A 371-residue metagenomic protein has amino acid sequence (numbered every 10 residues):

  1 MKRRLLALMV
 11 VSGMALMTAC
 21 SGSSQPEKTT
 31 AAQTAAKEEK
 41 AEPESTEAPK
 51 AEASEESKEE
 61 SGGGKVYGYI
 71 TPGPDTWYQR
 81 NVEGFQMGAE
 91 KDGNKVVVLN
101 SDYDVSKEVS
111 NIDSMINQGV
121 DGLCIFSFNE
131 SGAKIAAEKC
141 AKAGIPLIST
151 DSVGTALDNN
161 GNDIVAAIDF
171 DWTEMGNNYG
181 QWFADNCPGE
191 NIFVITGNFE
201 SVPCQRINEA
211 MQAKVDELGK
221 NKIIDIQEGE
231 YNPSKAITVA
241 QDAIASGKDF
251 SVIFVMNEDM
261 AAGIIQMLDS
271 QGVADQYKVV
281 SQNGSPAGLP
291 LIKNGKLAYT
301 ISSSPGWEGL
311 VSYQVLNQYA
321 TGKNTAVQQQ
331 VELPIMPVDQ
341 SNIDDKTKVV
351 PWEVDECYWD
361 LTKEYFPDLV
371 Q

Functional and structural regions predicted by a protein language model:
A19-Q33, A41, T46: Bacterial lipoprotein signal-peptidase II cleavage site
G63, I195, F199, P203 (+2 more regions): Hinge/cleft segment of the Venus flytrap/periplasmic-binding protein
G64-D92, V96-S114, Q118-V120, S127-E130 (+2 more regions): Extracytoplasmic "Venus flytrap"
G68-Y69, V120-S127, P146-T150, F193-V194 (+3 more regions): Periplasmic-binding protein-like
E108, A166-I192, R206, A236-I237 (+2 more regions): Hydrophobic alpha-helical segments within soluble ligand-binding/sensing domains
I125-K142, M211, G229-L291: Hydrophobic alpha-helical
E130-S131, I135-E174, S285-K293, L297-A298: Flexible loop/hinge segments that line or gate small-molecule binding clefts
A274-Q276, V280-S341: Flexible loop/turn connectors
